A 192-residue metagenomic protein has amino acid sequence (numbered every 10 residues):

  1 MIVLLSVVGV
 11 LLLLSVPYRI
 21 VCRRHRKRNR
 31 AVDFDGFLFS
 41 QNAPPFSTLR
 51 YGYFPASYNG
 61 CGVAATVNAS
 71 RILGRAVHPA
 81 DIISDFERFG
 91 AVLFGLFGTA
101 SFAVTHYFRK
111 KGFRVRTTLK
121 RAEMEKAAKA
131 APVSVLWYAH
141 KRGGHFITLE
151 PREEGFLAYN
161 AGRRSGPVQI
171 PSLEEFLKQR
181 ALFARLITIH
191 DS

Functional and structural regions predicted by a protein language model:
I2-L93: Active-site-adjacent structural segments surrounding the nucleophilic cysteine of cysteine proteases and isopeptidases
P17-Y18, R23-A31, A91, A128-A131 (+1 more regions): Noncatalytic regulatory segments and standalone regulatory/sensor domains
F39, L136-Y138, I187: A short beta-strand micro-motif
A56, V77, T99, R116-L119 (+1 more regions): Short coil/turn linker and secondary-structure boundary residues
G62-V63, F97-S101, R180: A structural signal for well-ordered alpha-helical scaffolds and beta->alpha junctions
I82, V104, M124, L173-F176: Hydrophobic/aromatic residues in well-formed alpha-helices
T99-E150: ...with weaker cross-activation on analogous glycine-rich loops/strands in unrelated enzymes
